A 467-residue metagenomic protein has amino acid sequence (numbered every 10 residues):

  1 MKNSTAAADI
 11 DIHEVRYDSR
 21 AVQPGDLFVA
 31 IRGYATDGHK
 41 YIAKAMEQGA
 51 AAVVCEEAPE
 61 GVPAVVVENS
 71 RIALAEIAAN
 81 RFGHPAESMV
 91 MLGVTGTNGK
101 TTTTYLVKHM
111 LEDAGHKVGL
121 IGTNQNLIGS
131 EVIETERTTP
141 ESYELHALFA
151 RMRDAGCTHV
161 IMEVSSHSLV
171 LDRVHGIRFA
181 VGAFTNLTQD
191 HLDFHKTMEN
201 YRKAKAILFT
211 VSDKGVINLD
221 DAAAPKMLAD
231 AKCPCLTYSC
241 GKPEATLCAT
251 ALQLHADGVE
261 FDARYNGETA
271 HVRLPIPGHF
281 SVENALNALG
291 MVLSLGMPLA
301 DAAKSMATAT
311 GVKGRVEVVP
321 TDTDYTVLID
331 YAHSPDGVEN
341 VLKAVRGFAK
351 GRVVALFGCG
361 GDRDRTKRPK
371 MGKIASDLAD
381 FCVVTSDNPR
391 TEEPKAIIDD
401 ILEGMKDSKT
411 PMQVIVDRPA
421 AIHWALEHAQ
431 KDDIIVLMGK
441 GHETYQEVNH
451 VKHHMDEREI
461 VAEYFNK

Functional and structural regions predicted by a protein language model:
M1-E76, K214, T250-Q253, P277 (+4 more regions): N-terminal leader/targeting and accessory segments in enzymes
M1-I10, A21-L27, G33, D37-K40 (+3 more regions): ATP-dependent carboxylate-amine ligase
G38-V54, A64-A73, A180-N186, K203-K205 (+3 more regions): A short, gly/pro- and small-residue-rich
C55, E68, G122, V164 (+3 more regions): Short loop/edge segments at beta-strand edges and connector loops that shape dinucleotide/nucleotide cofactor-binding
C55-V62, A155, F179-T326, K350 (+1 more regions): Acidic, Mg2+-coordinating active-site environments of NTP-dependent enzymes
E57-P59, T123-N124, S166, L187 (+4 more regions): Short, ordered loop/turn segments at secondary-structure junctions
G61-V62, L127-V132, Q189-F194, R363 (+2 more regions): A short acidic, helix-capping loop that chelates divalent metal ions and anchors anionic groups
L74-G215, L219, A223-P234, L295 (+1 more regions): Phosphate-binding loop of NTP-binding sites
